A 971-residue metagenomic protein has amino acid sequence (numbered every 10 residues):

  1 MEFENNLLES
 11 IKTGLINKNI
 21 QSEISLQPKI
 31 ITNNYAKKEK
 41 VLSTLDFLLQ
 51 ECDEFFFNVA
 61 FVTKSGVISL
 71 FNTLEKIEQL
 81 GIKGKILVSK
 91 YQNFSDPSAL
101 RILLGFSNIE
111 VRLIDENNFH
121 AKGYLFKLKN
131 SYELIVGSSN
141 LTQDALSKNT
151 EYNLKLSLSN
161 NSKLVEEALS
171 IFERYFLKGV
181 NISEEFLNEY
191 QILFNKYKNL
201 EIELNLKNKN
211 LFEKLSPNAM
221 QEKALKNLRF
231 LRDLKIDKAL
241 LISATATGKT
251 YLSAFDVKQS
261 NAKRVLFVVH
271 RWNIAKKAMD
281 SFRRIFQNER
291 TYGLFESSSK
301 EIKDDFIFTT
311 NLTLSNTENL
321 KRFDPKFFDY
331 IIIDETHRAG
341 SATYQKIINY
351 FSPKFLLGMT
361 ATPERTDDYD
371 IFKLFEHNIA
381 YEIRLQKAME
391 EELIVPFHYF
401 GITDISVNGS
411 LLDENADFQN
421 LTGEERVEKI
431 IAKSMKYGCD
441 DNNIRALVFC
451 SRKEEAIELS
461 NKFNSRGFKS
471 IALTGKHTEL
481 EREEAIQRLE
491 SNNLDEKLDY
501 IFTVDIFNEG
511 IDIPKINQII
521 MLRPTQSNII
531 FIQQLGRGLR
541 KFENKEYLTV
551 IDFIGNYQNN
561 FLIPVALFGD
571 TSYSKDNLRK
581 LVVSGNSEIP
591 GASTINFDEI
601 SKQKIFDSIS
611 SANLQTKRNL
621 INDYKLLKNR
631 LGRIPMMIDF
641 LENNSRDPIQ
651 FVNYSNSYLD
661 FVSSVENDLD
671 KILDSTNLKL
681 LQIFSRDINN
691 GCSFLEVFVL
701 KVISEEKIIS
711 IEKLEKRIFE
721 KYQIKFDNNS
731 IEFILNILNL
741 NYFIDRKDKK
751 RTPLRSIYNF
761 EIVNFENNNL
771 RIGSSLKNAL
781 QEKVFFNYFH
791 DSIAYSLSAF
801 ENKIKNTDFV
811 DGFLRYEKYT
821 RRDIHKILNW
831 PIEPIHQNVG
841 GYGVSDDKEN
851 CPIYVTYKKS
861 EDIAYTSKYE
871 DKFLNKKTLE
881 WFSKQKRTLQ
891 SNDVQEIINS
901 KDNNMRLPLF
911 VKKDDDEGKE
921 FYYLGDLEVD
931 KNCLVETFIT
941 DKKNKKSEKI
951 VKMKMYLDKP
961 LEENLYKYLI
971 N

Functional and structural regions predicted by a protein language model:
M1-N218, E222, H337: PLD/PLD-like phosphodiesterase catalytic module centered on the HKD motif
K196-A219, L228, K429, M435-K436 (+4 more regions): Long, largely alpha-helical accessory region at the distal end of helicase-like NTP-driven motors
D233-V257: Walker A/P-loop
V265-I274, N420-R466: Conserved strand-helix element at the start of the C-terminal RecA-like helicase core
L294-F295, S299-K300, N319, I457-E458 (+1 more regions): Conserved helicase ATPase core of P-loop NTP-dependent helicases/translocases
R338-F397: Post-DEXD/H (motif II) to motif III coupling segment of the RecA-like Helicase ATP-binding lobe
I379-L447: Conserved interdomain linker/interface between the two RecA-like ATPase lobes of SF2 helicase motors
N528-Q533, R537-L567: Conserved segment of the helicase C-terminal RecA-like domain
